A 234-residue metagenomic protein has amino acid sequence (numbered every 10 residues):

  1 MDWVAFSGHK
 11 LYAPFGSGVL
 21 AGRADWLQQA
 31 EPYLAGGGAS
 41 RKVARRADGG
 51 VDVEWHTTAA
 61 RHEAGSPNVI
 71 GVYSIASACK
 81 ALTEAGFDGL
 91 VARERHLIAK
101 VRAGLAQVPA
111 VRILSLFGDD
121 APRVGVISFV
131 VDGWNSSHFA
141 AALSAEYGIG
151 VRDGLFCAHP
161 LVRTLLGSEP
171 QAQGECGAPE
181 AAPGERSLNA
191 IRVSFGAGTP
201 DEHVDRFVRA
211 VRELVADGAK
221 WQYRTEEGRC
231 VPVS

Functional and structural regions predicted by a protein language model:
M1-S234: Pyridoxal 5′-phosphate
